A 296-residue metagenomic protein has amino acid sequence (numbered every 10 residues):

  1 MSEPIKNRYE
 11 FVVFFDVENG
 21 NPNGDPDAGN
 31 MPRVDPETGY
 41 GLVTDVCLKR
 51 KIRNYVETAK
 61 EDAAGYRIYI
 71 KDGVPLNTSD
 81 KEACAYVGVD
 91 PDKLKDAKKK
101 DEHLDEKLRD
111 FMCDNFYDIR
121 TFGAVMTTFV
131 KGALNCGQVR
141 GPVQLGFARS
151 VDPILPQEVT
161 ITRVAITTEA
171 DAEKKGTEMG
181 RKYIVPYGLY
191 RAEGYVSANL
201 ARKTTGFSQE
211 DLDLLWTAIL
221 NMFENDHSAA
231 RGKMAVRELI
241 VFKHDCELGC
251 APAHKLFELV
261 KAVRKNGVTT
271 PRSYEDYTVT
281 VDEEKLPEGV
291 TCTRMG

Functional and structural regions predicted by a protein language model:
M1-G296: RNA-binding basic/glycine-rich loop and surface signature characteristic of RAMP-family CRISPR effectors
